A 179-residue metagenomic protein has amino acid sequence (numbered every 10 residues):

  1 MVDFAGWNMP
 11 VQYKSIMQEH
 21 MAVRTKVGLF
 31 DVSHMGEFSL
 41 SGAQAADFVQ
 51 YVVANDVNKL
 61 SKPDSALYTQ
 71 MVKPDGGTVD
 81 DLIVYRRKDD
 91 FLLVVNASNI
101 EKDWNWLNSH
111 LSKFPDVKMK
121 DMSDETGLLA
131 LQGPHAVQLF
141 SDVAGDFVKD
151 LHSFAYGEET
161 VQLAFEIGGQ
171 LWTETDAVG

Functional and structural regions predicted by a protein language model:
M1-G179: Basic, glycine/lysine-rich polyanion-binding surfaces/domains
